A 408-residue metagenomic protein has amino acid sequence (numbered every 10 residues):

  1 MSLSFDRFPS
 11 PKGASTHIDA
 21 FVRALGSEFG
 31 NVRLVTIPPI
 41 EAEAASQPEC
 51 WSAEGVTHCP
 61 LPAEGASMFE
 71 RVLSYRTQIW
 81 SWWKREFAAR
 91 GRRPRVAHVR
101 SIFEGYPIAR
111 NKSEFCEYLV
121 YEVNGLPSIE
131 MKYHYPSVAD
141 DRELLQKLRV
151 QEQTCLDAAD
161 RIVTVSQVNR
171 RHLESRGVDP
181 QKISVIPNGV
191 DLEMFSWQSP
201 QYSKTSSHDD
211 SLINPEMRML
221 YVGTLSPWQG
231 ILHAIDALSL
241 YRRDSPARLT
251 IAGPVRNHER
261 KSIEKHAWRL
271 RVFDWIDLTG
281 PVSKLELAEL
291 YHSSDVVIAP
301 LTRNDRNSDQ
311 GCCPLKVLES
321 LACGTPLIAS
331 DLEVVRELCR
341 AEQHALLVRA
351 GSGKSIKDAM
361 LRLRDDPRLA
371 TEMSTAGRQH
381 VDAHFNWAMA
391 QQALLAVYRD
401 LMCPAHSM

Functional and structural regions predicted by a protein language model:
M1, S211-L238, T250: Conserved donor-binding/catalytic core segment of Leloir-type glycosyltransferases
M1-Q47, D236-S239, R243: N-terminal subdomain of nucleotide-sugar transferases
K84-F87, Y106, R110, E114 (+3 more regions): Membrane-proximal helix-turn-helix segments that form the acceptor-binding/catalytic region of lipid-linked
D160, Y291-Q310, T325: Acidic donor-binding loop of glycosyltransferase active sites
V168, G189: Carbohydrate-associated surface elements
E216, G253, K261-E289, V296: Nucleotide-activated donor-binding/catalytic signature segment of Leloir-type glycosyltransferases, i.e., the conserved
A341-E342, L346-G353, R362-P367: Conserved acidic donor-binding segment of nucleotide-sugar-dependent glycosyltransferases
R362, L369-H384, A393: A short, well-ordered alpha-helix in the C-terminal region of glycosyltransferases
